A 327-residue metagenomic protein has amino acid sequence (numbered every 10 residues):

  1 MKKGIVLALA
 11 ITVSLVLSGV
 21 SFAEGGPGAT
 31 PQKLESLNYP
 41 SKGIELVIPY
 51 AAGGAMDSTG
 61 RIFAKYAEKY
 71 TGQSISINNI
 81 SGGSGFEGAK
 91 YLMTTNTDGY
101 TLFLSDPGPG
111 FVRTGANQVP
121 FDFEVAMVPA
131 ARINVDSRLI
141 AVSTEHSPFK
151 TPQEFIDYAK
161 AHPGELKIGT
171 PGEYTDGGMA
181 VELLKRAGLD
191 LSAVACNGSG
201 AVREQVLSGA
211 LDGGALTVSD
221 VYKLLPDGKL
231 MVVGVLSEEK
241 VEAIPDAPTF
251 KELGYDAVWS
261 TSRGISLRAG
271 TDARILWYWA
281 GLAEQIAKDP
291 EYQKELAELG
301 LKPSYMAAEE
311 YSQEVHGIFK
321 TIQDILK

Functional and structural regions predicted by a protein language model:
M1-S41, Q153: Short, low-complexity disordered leader/linker segments with a strong preference for bacterial N-terminal type II
E24, G28-T30, S41-G43, R186-L189 (+1 more regions): An extracytoplasmic/periplasmic, membrane-proximal ligand-sensing/linker region
E24-V125, E173-D176, K185-G213, L224 (+2 more regions): N-terminal (or domain-start) structured segment
Y39, A67, T94-Y100, T114-A201 (+1 more regions): Hinge/capping helix and adjacent helix->loop/strand transition within the periplasmic-binding protein
A51-G53, P107-G108, S143-F149, T170-T175 (+4 more regions): Short coil/turn segments
L104-P109, G115, T170, G198-S199 (+4 more regions): Beta->alpha turn/N-cap motifs
D220-K288, Q313, G317-K320: C-terminal lobe and pocket-closing loops of periplasmic/extracytoplasmic Venus-flytrap solute-binding proteins
